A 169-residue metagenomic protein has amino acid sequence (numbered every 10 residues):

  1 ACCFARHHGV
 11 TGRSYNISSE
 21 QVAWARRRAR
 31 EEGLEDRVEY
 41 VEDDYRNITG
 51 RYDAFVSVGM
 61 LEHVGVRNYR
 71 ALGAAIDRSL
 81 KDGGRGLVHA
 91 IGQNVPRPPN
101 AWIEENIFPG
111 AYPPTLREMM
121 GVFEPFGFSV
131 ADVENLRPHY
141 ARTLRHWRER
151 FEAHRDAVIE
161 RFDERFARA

Functional and structural regions predicted by a protein language model:
A1-G9: Conserved SAM-binding loop of SAM-dependent methyltransferases across substrates and taxa, primarily the Class I
V10-I17: Conserved SAM-binding motif I beta-strand of class I
A25-R26: Conserved SAM-binding loop
L34, V64-G65, L80-D82: Helix-to-beta-strand junctions that scaffold the AdoMet/dcAdoMet cofactor pocket in Class I SAM-dependent enzymes
E35, E42-V56: A short acidic, Gly/Pro-enriched loop at the edge of an enzyme's catalytic core that lines a small-molecule cofactor
Y52-E62, A71: Short SAM/SAH-binding signature in class I
R70-R85: A short glycine-rich, Lys/Arg-flanked "PGG" loop and its adjoining helix->strand segment in the class I
I91-A169: Substrate-binding/catalytic lobe of Class I Rossmann-like enzymes that use SAM or dcSAM, i.e., the mid-to-C-terminal
